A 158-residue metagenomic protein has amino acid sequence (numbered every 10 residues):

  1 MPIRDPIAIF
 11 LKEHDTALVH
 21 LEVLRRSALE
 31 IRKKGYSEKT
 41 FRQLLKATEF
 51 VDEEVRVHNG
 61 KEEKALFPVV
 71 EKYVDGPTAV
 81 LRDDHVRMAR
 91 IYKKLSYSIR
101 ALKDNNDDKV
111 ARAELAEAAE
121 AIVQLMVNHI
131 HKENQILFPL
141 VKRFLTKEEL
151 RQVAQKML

Functional and structural regions predicted by a protein language model:
M1-L158: Small-residue-biased structural context
